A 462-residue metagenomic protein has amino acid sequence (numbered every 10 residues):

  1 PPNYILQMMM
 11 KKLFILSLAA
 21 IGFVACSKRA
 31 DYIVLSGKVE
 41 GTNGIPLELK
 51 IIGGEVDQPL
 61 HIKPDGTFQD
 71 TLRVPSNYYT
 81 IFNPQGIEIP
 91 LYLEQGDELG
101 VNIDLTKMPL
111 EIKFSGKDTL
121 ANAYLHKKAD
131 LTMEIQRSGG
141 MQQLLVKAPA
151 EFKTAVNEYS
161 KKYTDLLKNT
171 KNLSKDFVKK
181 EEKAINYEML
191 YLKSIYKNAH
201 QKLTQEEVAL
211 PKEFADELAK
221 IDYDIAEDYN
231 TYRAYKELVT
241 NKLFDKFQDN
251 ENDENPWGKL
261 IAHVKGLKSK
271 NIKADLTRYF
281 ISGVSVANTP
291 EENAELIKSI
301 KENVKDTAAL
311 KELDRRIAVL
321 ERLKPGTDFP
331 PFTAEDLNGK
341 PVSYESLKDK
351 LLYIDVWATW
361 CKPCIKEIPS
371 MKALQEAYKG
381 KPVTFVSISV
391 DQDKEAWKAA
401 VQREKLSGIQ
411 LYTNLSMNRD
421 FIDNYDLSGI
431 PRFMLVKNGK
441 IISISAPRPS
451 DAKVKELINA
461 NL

Functional and structural regions predicted by a protein language model:
P1-V34, N461-L462: Bacterial Sec-dependent N-terminal signal peptides
C26-K180, A184, Y191-Y196, H200-E206: A non-transmembrane, solvent-exposed segment enriched in polar/low-complexity residues
F177-V178, I195, N252-D328: N-terminal targeting signals for export/organelle localization
K179-N198, E227-D245, K270-G283: Amphipathic alpha-helical repeat scaffolds of TPR domains
K311-E345, G408-L411, L415, A460-N461: N-terminal "domain-start" segment that seeds a small globular fold
K348-D349, D355-A373: Conserved redox-active cysteine motifs that mediate thiol-disulfide chemistry, especially di-cysteine Cys-X(1-2)-Cys
K366-E404, M417-D423: Structural microenvironment flanking redox-active thiols in thiol-disulfide oxidoreductases
L406, T413-N459: Thiol/disulfide oxidoreductase modules built on the thioredoxin-like
